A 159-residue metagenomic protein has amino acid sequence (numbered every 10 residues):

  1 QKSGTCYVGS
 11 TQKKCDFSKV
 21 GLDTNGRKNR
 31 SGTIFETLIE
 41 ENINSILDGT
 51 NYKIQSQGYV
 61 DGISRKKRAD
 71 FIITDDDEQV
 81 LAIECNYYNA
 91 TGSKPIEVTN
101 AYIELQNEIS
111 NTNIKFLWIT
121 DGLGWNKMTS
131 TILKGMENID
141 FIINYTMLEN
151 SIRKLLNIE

Functional and structural regions predicted by a protein language model:
Q1-T37: Interdomain/boundary linker segments immediately adjacent to catalytic/signaling cores
E36, E40-N44: Generic solvent-exposed, charged/amphipathic alpha-helical segments that serve as macromolecular interface scaffolds
N44-E159: Catalytic core segments in nucleotide and nucleic-acid processing enzymes
